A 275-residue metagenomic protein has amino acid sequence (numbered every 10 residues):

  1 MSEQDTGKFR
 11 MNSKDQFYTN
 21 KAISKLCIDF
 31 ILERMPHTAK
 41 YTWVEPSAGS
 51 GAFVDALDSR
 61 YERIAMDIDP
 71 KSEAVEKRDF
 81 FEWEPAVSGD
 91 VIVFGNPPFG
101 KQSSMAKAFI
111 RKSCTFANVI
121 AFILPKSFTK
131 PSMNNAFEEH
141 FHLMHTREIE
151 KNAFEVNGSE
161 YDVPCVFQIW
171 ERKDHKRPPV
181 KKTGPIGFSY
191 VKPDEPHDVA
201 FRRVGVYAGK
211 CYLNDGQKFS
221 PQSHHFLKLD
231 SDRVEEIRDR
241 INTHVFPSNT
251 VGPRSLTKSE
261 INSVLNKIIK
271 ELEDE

Functional and structural regions predicted by a protein language model:
M1-E275: Class I S-adenosyl-L-methionine-dependent methyltransferase catalytic core
